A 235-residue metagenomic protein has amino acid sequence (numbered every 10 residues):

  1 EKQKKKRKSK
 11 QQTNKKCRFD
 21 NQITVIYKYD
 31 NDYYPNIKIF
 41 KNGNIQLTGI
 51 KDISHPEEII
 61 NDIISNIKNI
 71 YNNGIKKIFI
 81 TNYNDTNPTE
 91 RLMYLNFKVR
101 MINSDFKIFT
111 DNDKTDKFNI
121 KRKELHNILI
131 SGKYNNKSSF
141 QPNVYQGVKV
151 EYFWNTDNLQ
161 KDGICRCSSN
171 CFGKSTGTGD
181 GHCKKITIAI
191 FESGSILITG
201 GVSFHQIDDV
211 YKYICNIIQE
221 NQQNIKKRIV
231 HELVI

Functional and structural regions predicted by a protein language model:
E1-I235: Intrinsically disordered, low-complexity polar/charged tails and linkers
